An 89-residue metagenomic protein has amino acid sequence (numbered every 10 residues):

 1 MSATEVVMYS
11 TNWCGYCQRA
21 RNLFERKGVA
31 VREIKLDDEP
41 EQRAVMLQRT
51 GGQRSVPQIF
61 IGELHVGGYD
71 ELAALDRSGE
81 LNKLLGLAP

Functional and structural regions predicted by a protein language model:
M1-A30: Local sequence-structure signature of Cys/Sec-based thiol-disulfide redox active-site neighborhoods
M1-S10, Q48, S78-G79, L85-P89: C-terminal alpha-helical interaction module
G15-Q18, E41, G67: Residues that form or flank phosphate/diphosphate-binding pockets in enzymes that use nucleotide phosphates
K27-A30, Q48, A74, L81: Non-catalytic interaction surface on structured domains
L36-R54, E80-L87: Thioredoxin-like thiol-disulfide oxidoreductase module
G51-F60, D70: Structural micro-motif
I61-A88: Non-catalytic, surface beta->alpha helical segment in thiol-disulfide oxidoreductase systems
